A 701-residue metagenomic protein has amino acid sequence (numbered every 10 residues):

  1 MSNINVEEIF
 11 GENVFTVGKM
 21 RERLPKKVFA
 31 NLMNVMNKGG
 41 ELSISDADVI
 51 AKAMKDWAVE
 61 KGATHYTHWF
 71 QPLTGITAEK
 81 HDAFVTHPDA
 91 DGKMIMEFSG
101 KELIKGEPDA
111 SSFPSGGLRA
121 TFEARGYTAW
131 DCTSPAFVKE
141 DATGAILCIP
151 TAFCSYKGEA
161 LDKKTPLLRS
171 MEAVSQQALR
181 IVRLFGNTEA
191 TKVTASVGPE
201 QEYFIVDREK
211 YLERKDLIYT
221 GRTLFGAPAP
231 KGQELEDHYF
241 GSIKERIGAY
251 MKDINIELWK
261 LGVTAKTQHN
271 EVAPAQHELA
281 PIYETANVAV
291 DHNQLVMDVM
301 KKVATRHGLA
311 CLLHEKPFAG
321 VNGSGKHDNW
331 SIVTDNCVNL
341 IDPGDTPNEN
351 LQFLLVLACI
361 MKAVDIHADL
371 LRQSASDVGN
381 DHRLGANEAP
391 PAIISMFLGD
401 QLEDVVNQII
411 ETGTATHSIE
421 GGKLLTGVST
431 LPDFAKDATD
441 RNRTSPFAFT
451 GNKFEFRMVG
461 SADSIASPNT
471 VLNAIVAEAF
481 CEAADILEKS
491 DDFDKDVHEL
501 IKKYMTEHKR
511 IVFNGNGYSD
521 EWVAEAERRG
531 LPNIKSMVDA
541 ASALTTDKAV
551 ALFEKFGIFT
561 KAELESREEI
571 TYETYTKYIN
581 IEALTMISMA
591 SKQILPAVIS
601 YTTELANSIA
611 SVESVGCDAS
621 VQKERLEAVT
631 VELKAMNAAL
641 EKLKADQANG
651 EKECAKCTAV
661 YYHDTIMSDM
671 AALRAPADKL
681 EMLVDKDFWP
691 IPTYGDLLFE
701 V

Functional and structural regions predicted by a protein language model:
M1-E7: Short, compositionally biased "basic patch" segments
I9-A124: Active-site core of metal-dependent hydrolases
K19, R23-A30, V49, A53 (+17 more regions): Conserved active-site and cofactor/substrate-binding residues in soluble primary-metabolism enzymes
A63, T67-W69, V290-R306, I332 (+3 more regions): Hydrophobic/aromatic-rich, well-ordered segments within soluble, folded domains that form packed cores
G75-D91, P108-S111, G116, R214 (+5 more regions): Short linear, low-complexity motifs centered on an aromatic residue
T86-T121, E236, C359-I360, A483-D492 (+2 more regions): Short, intrinsically disordered, low-complexity segments enriched in Ser/Thr and Pro
R125-L313, N322-G325, I332-E569: Glycine-rich, acidic/polar active-site loops that bind/position phosphate-bearing ligands
I501, T506-V701: C-terminal amphipathic alpha-helical interaction region
